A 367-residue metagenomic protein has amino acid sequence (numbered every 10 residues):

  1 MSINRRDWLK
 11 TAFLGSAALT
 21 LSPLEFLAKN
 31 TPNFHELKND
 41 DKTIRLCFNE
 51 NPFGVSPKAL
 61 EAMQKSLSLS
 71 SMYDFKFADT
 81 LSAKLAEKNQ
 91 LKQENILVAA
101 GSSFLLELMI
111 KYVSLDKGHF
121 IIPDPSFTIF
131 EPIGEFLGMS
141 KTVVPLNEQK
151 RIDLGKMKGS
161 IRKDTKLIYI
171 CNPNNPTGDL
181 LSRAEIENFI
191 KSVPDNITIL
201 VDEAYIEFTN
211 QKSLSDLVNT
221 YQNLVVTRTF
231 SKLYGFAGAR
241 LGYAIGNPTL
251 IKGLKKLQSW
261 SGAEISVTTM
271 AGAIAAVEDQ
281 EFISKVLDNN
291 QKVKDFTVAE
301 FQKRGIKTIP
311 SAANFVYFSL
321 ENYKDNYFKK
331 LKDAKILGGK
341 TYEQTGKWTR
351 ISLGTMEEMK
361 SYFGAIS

Functional and structural regions predicted by a protein language model:
M1-A28: N-terminal export signals
F26-S103, L108: N-terminal small-domain helix-loop-helix segment of the aminotransferase-like
Y112-I170: PLP-dependent aminotransferase-like
V143-V144, L167-P173, I199-V201, I309-S311: Short beta-strands and strand-loop turn motifs
L154-K163, P176-I199, E203-L233: Active-site pre-lysine segment of PLP-dependent enzymes
N223-Q302, I306-I309: PLP-dependent aminotransferase class I/II
D295, Q302-K307, A313-A365: Conserved C-terminal alpha-helix-loop-beta "cap" of PLP-dependent enzymes that closes/shapes the active-site mouth
